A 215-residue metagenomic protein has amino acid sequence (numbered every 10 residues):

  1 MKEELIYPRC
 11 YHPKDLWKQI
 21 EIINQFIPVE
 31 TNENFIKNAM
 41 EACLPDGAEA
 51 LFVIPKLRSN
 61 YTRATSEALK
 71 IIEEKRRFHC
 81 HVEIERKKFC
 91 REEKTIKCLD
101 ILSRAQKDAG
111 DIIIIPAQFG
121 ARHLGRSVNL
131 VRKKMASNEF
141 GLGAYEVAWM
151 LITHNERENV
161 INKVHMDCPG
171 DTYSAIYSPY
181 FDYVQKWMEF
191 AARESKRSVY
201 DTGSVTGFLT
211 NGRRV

Functional and structural regions predicted by a protein language model:
M1-F140, A144-V215: A binding-site-centric feature that preferentially detects glycan-recognition modules on secreted/surface proteins
